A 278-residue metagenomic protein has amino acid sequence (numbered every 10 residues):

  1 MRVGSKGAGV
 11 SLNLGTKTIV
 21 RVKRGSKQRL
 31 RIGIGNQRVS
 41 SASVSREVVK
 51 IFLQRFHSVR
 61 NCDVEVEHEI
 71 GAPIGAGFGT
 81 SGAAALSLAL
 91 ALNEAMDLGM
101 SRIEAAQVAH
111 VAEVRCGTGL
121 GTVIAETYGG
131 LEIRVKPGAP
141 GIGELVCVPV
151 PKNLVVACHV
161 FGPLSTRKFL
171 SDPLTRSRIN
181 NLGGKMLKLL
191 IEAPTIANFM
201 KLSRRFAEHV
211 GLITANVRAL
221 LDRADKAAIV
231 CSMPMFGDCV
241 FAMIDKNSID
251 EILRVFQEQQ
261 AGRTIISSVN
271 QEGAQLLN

Functional and structural regions predicted by a protein language model:
M1, G9-L12, S58-V59, C116-T118 (+4 more regions): Solvent-exposed alpha-helices and their adjacent loops that cap or buttress functional pockets in soluble metabolic
M1-I74, V255, S268-G273, N278: ATP-binding N-lobe of GHMP and related small-molecule kinases
T16-V20, T122-E126, L131-I133, V240-A242 (+1 more regions): Short beta-strand scaffold segments in enzyme catalytic cores
D63-E67, S101-V111, K201: Beta-strand segments within the central parallel beta-sheet cores of soluble alpha/beta enzyme folds
F78-R102: DPxDG-like acidic metal-binding loop motif
R102-C147: Alpha/beta catalytic cores of group-transfer enzymes, especially the acyltransferase/condensing modules of polyketide
E144-N278: C-terminal nucleotide
